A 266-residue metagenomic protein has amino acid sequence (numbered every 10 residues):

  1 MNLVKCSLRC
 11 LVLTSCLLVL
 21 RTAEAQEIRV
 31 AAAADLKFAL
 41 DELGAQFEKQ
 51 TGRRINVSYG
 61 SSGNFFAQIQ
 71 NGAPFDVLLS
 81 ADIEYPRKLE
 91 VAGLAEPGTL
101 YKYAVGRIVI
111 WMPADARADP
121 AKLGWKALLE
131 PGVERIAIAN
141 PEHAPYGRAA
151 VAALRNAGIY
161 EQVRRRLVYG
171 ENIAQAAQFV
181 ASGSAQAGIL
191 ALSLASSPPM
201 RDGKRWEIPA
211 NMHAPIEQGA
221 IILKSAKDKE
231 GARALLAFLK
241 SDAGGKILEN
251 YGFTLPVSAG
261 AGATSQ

Functional and structural regions predicted by a protein language model:
M1-V12: Bacterial N-terminal signal peptides that target proteins for export
L11-S15, T264: Intrinsically disordered, low-complexity terminal tails and inter-domain linkers enriched for S/T/G/P/D/E
R21-A25: Sec/Tat signal peptide C-region and signal peptidase I cleavage site
Q26-Y59, G63-A73, S80-I83, R87-E96 (+2 more regions): Exported/periplasmic ABC-transporter solute-binding proteins
